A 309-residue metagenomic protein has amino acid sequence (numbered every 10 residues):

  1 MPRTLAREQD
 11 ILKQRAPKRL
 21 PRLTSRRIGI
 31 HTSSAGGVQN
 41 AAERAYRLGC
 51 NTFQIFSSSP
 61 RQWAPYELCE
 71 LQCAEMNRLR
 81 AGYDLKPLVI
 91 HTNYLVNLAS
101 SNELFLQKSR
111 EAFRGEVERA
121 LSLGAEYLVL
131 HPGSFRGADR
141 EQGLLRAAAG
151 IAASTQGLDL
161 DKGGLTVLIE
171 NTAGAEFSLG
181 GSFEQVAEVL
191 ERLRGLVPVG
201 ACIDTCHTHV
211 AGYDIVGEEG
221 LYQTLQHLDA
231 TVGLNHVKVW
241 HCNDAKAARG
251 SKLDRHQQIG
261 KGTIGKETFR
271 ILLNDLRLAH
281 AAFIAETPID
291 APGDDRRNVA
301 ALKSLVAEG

Functional and structural regions predicted by a protein language model:
M1-T92, V96, S100-V117, E308-G309: N-terminal pre-domain/capping segments
R3-K13, A187-G309: Histidine-acidic metal/acid-base catalytic patches
P21-L23, E43-C50, C69-V89, R114-G124 (+4 more regions): Acidic (Asp/Glu)-rich catalytic clusters
H31-A35, S58-P60, N93-L95, G133-F135 (+4 more regions): Active-site beta-loop-alpha junctions enriched in small/polar residues
A45, H91, S109, A120 (+5 more regions): Conserved, mostly hydrophobic/aromatic
A64-Q72, S100-A112, A138-A149, F177-Q185 (+3 more regions): Alpha-helix N-cap and loop-to-helix initiation/capping positions
L98-G200: Active-site acidic/histidine proton-transfer and metal-coordination neighborhood in alpha/beta enzyme cores
